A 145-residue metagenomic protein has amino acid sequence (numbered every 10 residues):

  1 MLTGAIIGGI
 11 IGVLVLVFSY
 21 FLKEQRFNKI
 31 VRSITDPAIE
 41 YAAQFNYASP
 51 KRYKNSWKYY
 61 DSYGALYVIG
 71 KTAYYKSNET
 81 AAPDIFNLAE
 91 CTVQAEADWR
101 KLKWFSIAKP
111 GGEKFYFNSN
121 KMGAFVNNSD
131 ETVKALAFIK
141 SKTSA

Functional and structural regions predicted by a protein language model:
L2-A65: Anionic N-terminal interaction surfaces
L2-G4, K76-A81, I85, A135-S141: Amphipathic repeat-derived elements
P37, I85-L88, N128-E131: Short linear motifs in intrinsically disordered/low-complexity regions
E40-A43, D84-F86, F115-N120, A124: Generic detection of short hydrophobic beta-strand segments and adjacent strand-loop junctions
K58, S62-W104: Phosphoinositide-binding peripheral membrane targeting modules
C91-A145: Acidic, Ser/Thr- and proline-rich intrinsically disordered linker/docking segments of eukaryotic scaffolds
